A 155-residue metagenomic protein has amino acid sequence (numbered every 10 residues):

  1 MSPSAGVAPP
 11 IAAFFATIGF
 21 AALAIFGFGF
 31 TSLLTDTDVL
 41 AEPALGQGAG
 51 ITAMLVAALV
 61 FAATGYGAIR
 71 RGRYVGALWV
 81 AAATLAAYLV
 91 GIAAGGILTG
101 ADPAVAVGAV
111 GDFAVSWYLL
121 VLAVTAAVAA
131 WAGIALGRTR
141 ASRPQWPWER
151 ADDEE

Functional and structural regions predicted by a protein language model:
M1-I11, L59-A81, I97-A101, A126-E154: Cytoplasmic membrane-interface segments at the C-terminal ends of transmembrane helices
A5-F14, P43-G48, I69-A77, G111-L120: Hydrophobic, aromatic-rich alpha-helical transmembrane segments and their membrane-interface anchor motifs
A12-I25, A129-A130: Alpha-helical transmembrane segments
F14-G19, V75-I92: Transmembrane alpha-helical segments of multi-pass membrane proteins
A16-G19, P43-A44, I51-A63: N-terminal low-complexity, intrinsically disordered segments
A21-A22, L85-A86, V124-V128: Core hydrophobic alpha-helical transmembrane segments of single-pass membrane proteins
A22-A24, A62, T84, A114: A general marker of short, structured functional hotspots
A24-M54, G91-V121: Membrane interfacial helix motifs at helix-loop boundaries and amphipathic/re-entrant anchors
